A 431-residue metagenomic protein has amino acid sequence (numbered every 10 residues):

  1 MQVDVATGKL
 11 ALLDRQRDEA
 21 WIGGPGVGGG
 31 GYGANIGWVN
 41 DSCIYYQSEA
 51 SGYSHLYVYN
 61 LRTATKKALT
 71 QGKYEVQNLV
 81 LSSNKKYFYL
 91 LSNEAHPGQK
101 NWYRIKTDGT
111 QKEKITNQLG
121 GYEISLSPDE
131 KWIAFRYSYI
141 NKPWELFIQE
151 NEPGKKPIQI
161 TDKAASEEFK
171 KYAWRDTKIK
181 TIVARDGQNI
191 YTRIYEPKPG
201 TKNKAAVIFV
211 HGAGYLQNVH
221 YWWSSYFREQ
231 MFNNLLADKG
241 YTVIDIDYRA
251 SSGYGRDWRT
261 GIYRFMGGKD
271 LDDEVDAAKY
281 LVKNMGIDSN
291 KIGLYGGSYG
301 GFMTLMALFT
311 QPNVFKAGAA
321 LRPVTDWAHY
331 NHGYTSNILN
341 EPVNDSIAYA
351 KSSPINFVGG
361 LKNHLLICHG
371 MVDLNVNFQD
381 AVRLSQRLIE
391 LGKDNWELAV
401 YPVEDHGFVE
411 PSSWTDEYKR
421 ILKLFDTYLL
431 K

Functional and structural regions predicted by a protein language model:
M1, G52-Y57, P97-Y103, K142-I148: Structural motif
V3-G33, S48, Y59-N84, S92-A95 (+3 more regions): Multi-bladed beta-propeller domains
V39-D41, S83-N84, P128-D129: Residue-level detector of Asp-centered blade-edge/turn motifs that repeat once per structural unit in beta-propeller
V39-E49: Loop/turn-rich, solvent-exposed surfaces of beta-rich toroidal or solenoidal domains
C43-Y45, F88, I133: Hydrophobic beta-strand positions that form the internal "hydrophobic ladder" of WD40/Gbeta-like beta-propeller blades
E49, L91-E94, Y215-L216, H220-W222: Short, conserved, GDST-rich strand-edge loop motifs in beta-rich repeat architectures
E49, N93, K100, S138 (+1 more regions): Short loop/turn segments immediately following the C-termini of beta-strands
G121-K431: Serine-hydrolase catalytic core recognition
